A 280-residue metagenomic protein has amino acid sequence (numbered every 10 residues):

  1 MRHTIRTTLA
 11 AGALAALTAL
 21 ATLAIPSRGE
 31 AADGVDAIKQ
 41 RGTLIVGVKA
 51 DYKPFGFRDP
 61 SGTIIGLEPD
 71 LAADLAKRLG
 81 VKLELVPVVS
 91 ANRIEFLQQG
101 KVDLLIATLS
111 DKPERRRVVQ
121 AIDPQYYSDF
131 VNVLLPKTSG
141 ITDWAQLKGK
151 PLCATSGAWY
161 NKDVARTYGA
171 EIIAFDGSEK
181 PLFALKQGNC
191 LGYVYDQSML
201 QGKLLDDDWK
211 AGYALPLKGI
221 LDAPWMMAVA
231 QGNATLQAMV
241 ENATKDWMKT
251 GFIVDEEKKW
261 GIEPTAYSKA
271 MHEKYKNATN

Functional and structural regions predicted by a protein language model:
A31-T108: Extracytoplasmic small-molecule ligand-binding "clamshell" domains of the periplasmic binding protein/Venus flytrap
D33, Y160-F175, A211-P216, T244-N280: Ligand-binding clefts/hinges and TM-proximal coupling segments of bilobed small-molecule sensing domains
L44-I45, G80-K82, Q99-A107, K150-P151 (+2 more regions): Alpha-to-beta junction loops
I45-P54, I64-K77, S110, F130-K180 (+1 more regions): Bilobed "Venus flytrap"/periplasmic-binding protein-like clamshell domains and structurally analogous long
P69, E84-E95, G157-W159, I173-Q187 (+1 more regions): Short helix-initiation/N-cap motifs at beta->coil->alpha
D70-R78, T138-I141, A145-Q146, K150-P151 (+3 more regions): Extended ligand-binding regions for polar small-molecule ligands
A73, K77, K82-Q146, A211-Y213 (+1 more regions): Acidic, polar ligand-binding/catalytic clefts
Y127-L135, Q197, Q201, L205-T244 (+1 more regions): Periplasmic-binding protein-like
